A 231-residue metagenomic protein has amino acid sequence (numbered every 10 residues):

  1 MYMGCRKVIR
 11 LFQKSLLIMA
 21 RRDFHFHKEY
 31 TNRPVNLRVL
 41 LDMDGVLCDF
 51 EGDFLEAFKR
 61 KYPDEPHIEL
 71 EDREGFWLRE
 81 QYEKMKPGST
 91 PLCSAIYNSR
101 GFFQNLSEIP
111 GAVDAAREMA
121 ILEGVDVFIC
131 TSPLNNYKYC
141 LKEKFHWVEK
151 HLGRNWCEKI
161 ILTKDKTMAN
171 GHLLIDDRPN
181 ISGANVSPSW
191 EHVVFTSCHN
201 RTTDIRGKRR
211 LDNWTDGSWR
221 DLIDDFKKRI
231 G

Functional and structural regions predicted by a protein language model:
S15-L16: Intrinsically disordered, low-complexity segments enriched in serine/proline and basic residues
R22-G88: Active-site neighborhood of HAD-like aspartate-dependent phosphohydrolases
D64-I68, F76-R117: Metal-dependent phosphoesterase signature
F102-K144, V148: Substrate-recognition element of Asp-dependent hydrolases with the DxDx(T/V) motif
C130-V186: Substrate-recognition "cap/lid" segment bordering the active-site pocket of phosphatases
W147-I160, G207-I223: Structural recognition of alpha->loop->beta junctions
I175-W214: Acidic, Mg2+-coordinating phosphoryl-transfer loop and its flanking beta/alpha structural elements, shared across
